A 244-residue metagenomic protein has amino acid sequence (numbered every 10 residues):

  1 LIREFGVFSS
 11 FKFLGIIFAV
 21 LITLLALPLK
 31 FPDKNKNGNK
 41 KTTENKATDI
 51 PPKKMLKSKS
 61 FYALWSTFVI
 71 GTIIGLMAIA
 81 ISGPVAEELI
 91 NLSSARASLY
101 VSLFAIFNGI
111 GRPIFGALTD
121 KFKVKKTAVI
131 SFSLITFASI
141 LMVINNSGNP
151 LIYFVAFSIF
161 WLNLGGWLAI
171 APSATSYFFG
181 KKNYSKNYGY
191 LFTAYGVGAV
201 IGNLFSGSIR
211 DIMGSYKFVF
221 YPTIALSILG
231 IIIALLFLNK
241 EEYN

Functional and structural regions predicted by a protein language model:
L1-F5, A86-E87, L118-T119, F205-G214: Interfacial helix-cap and linker-helix signal at transmembrane-aqueous boundaries of multi-pass secondary transporters
L1-K34: Helix-loop-helix hairpin linking two adjacent transmembrane segments in secondary transporters
F18-L21, L134-M142, L226-G230: MFS 12-TM fold signature
I22-K30, I224-N244: Multi-pass alpha-helical transporter architecture, strongest for 12-TM Major Facilitator/SLC carriers used
F31-I50, N244: Flexible cytoplasmic inter-helical loops of multi-pass small-molecule transporters
K53-F115, G202, S206: Extracytoplasmic gate region of multi-pass secondary transporters
R96, S102-I114, T119-A174: C-terminal transmembrane helical hairpin of 12-TM major facilitator-type secondary transporters
L164, F178-M213: A late C-terminal transmembrane helix in Major Facilitator Superfamily
